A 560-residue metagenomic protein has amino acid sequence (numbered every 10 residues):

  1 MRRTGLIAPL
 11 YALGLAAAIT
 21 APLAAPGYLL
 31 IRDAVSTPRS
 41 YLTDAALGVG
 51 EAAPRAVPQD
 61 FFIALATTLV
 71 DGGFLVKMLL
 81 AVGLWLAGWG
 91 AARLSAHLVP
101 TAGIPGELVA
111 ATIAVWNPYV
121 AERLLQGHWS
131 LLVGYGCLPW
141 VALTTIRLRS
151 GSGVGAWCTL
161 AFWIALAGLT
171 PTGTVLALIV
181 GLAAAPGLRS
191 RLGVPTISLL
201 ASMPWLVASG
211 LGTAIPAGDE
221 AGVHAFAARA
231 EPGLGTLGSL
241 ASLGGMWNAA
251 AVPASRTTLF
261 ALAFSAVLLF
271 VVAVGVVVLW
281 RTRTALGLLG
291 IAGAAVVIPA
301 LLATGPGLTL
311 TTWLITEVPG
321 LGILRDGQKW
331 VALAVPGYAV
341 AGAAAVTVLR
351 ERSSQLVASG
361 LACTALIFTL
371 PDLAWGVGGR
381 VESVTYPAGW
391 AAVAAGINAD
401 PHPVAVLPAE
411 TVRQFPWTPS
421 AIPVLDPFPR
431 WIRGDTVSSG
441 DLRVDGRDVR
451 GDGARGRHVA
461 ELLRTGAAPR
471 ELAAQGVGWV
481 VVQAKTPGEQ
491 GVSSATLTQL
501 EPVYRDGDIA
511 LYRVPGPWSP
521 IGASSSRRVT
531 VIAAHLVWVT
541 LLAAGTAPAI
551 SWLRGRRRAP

Functional and structural regions predicted by a protein language model:
P9-L13, D219, A365-P560: Extracytoplasmic
Y11-E51, V194-A241, P401-P408, V412-L425 (+1 more regions): Aromatic-rich transmembrane-lumenal/periplasmic boundary elements in polytopic membrane proteins
L13-G88, T112, W116-L124, W129-Y135: Membrane-interface coil-to-helix junctions
A46-L47, A53, P195, M203-L279 (+5 more regions): Periplasmic/ER-lumenal interhelical loops and adjacent helix-loop junctions in multi-pass membrane proteins
W85-L98, G103-P186, R191-S209, T364-L370 (+1 more regions): Membrane-embedded helix bundles of polyisoprenyl
V120-L132, R256-L259, L289-A341, T347-V348 (+1 more regions): Membrane-helix boundary/interfacial segments in multi-pass membrane proteins
T196-L199, A343-D372, V531-W538: Signature aromatic-anchored transmembrane alpha helix within multi-pass, membrane-resident enzymes that catalyze glycan
G245, A261-V296, T347, L541-R554: Hydrophobic, aromatic-rich transmembrane alpha-helices and their immediate juxtamembrane boundary segments
